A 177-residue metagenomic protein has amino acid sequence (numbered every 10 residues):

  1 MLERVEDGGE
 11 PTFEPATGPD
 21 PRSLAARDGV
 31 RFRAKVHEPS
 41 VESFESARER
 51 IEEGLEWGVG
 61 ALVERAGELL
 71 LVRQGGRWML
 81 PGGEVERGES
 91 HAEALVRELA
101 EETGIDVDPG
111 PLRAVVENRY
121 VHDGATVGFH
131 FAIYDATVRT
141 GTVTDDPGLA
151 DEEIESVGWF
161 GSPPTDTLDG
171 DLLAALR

Functional and structural regions predicted by a protein language model:
E3-G60: Acidic, metal-coordinating catalytic segment for phosphate/diphosphate chemistry, firing primarily on the Nudix
A16, G54-E56, E64, T126-F129 (+1 more regions): A generic fold-level signal
S23-A25, G54-E64, A94-R97, H130-A132 (+1 more regions): Phosphate-binding glycine-rich loops and adjacent basic patches that engage nucleotide phosphates, nucleic-acid
S40, V63, L168-D171: Alpha-helix initiation/capping motif
E49-R77: A glycine-rich, hydrophobic loop/mini-helix early in the fold
M79-G82: A short gly/proline-enriched turn/hairpin at secondary-structure junctions
V85-D108, L112-R177: Unchanged
